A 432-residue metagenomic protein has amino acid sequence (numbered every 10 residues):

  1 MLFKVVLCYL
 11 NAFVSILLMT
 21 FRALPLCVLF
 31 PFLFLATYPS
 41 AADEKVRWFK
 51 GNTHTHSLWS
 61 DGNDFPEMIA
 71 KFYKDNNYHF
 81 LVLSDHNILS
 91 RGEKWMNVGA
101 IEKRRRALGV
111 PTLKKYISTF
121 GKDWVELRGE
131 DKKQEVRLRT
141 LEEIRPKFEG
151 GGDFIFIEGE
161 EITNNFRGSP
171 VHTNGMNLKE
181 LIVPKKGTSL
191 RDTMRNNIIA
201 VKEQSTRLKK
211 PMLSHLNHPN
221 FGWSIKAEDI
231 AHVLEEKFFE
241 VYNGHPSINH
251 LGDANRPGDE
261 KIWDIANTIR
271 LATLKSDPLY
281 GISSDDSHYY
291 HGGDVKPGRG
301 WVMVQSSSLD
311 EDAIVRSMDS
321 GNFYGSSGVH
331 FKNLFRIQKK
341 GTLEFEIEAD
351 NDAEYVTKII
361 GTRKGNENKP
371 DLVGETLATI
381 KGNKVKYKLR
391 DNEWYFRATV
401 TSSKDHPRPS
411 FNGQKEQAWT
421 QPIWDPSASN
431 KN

Functional and structural regions predicted by a protein language model:
M1-F21: N-terminal secretory signal peptides that target proteins for export/translocation
L2-L7, F34-A41: Intrinsically disordered low-complexity regions specifically enriched for long asparagine
V6-L7, S15, L29, A231 (+1 more regions): N-terminal non-cleavable signal-anchor helices
A12, L29-F32, S57-W59, F221: Intrinsic structural disorder/low-complexity segments
S15-M19, A36, R139: Intrinsically disordered/low-complexity terminal segments and short unstructured peptides
L17, L24, P39-S40: Non-catalytic, low-structured ubiquitin/UBL-interacting segments
A23-A36: Bacterial N-terminal signal peptides
A41-K431: Extended, charged catalytic domains and RNA/DNA-binding interfaces, predominantly in divalent-metal-using enzymes
